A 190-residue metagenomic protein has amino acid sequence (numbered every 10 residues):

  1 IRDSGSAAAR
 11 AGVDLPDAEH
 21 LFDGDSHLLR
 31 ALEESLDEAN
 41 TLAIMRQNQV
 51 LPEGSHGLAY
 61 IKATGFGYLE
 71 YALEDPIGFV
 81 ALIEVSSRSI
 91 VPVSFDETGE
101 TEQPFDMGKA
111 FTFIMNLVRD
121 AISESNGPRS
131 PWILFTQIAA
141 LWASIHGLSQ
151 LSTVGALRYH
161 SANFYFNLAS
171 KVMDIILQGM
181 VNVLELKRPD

Functional and structural regions predicted by a protein language model:
I1, L15, E19-M45, K62 (+1 more regions): An amphipathic alpha-helix adjacent to DNA-recognition modules
S4, A8: The alpha-helix within a helix-turn-helix
R10-D14: Short coil turns linking two alpha-helices in DNA-binding domains
A31, S35, M45-I77, F105-K109 (+1 more regions): Hydrophobic alpha-helical connector segments
S55, S89-E124, F135-A139, F166-V181: Amphipathic alpha-helical packing segments from all-alpha helical-bundle domains
K62-V91, F111-M115, I145, S149: Helical hydrophobic small-molecule/effector-binding pocket
E74, D120, E124, L141-H160 (+1 more regions): Amphipathic C-terminal alpha-helical segment
V80-I83, I90-V91, G127-S130, V154-S161 (+1 more regions): Short, hydrophobic secondary-structure boundary micro-motifs
